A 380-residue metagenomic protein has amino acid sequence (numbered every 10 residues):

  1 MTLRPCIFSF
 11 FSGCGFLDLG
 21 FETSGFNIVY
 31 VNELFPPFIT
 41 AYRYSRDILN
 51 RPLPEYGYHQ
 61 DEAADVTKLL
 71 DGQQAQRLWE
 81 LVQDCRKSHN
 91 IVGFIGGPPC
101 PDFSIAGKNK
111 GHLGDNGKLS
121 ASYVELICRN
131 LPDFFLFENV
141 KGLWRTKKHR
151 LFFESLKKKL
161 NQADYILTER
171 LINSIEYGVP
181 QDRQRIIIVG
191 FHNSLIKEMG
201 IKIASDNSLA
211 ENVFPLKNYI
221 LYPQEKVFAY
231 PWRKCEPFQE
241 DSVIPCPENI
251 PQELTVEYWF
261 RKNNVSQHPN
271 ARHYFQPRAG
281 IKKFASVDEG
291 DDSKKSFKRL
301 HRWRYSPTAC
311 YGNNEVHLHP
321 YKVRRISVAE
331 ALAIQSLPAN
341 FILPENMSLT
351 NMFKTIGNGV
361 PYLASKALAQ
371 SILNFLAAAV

Functional and structural regions predicted by a protein language model:
T2-L131, K141-E154: Core alpha/beta nucleotide-donor-binding catalytic domains of modification enzymes
G15, P36-P37, P99-P101, K141-G142 (+4 more regions): Short, solvent-exposed loop/turn segments at secondary-structure junctions
A75-N90, P101-K294: Class I S-adenosyl-L-methionine
F94, I188, G357: Short, conserved catalytic/metal-binding motifs centered on acidic residues
G96, F137, Y311: Redox-cofactor binding/interface segments in oxidoreductases and associated redox assembly factors
C246-V380: C-terminal target-recognition/interaction regions appended to catalytic cores
